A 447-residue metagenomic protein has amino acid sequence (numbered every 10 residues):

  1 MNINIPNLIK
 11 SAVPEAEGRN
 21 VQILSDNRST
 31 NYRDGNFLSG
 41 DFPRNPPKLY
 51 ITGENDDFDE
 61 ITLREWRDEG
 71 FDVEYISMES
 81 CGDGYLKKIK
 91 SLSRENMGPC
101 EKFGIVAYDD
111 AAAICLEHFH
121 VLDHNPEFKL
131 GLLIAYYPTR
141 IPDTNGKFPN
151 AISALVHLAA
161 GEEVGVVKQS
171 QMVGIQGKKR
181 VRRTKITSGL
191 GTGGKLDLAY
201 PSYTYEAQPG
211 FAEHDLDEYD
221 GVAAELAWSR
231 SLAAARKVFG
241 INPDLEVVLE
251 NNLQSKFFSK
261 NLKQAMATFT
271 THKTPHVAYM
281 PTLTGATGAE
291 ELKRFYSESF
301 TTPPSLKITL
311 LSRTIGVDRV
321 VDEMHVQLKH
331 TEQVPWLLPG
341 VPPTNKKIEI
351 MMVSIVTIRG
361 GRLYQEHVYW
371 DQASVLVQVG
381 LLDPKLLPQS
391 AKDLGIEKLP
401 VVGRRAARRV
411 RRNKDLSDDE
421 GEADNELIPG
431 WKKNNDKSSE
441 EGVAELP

Functional and structural regions predicted by a protein language model:
N2-N31, P99-P447: C-terminal and inter-domain tail/linker signature
N20-M78: Short, surface-exposed "cap/lid" segments of acyl-processing enzymes
F37-G40, S93, D123, D143-N145: Short, flexible, glycine/charge-rich loop motifs used to bind or transfer phosphoryl groups or to couple energy/partner
D57-E60, D83-G84, E163-S170: Short, charged/polar "capping" segments at the starts of alpha-helices and the immediately preceding loops
E60-R64, L86-K87, L116: Short, surface-exposed alpha-helical segments at coil->helix boundaries
S77-C81, L283-T284: Short beta->alpha junction loops
E79-G104, S229: Alpha/beta-hydrolase active-site loop
